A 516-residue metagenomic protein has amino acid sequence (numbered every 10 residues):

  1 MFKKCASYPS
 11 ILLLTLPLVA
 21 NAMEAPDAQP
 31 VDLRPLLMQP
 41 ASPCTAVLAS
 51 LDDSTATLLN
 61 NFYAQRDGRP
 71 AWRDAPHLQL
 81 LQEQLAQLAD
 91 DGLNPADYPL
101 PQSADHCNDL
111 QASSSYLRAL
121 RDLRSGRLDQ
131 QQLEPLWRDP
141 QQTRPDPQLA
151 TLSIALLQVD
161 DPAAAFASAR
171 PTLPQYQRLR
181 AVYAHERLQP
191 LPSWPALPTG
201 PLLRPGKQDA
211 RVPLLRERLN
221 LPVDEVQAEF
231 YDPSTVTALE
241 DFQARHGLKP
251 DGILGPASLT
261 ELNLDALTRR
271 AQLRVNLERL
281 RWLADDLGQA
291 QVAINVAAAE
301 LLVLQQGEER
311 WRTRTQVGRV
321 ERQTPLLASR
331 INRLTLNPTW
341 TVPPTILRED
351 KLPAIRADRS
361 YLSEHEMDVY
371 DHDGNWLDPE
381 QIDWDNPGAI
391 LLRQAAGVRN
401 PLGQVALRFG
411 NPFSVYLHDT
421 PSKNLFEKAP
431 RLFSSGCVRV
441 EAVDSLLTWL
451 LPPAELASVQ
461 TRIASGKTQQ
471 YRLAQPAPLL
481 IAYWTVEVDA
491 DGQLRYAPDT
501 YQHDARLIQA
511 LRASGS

Functional and structural regions predicted by a protein language model:
M1-P26: Gram-negative bacterial Sec-dependent N-terminal signal peptides
F2, A22-S42, A163-S516: Well-ordered beta-sheet/strand-loop patches within structured domains
A6, A49-S50, A71, P205 (+1 more regions): Hydrophobic alpha-helical segments and their boundary regions
T15, V19-A20, G68-R69, L85 (+5 more regions): N-terminal processing/targeting junctions
M23-R144: Cationic-aromatic interfacial patches
R121-Y183: Histidine-centered catalytic/metal-binding microenvironments
